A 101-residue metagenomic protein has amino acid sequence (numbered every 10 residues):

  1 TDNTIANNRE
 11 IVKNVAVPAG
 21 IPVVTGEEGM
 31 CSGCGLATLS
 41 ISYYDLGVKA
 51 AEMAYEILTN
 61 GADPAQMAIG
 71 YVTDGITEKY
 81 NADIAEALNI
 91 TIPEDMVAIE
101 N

Functional and structural regions predicted by a protein language model:
T1-G35: Hydrophobic alpha-helical
N3, E27-M30, S42-K49, Y71-D74: Hinge/beta->alpha junction and helix N-cap segments in small-molecule ligand-binding domains
N8-V12, L46, A50, I84 (+1 more regions): Stable alpha-helical elements in mature extracytoplasmic
E10-N14, L39-S40, P93-D95: Short, glycine/charged-enriched secondary-structure capping and boundary segments
P18-I21, D45-G47, E100-N101: Short, surface-exposed linear patches
S32-S40, K79-A82: A bilobed periplasmic-binding-protein/Venus flytrap-type ligand-binding module shared by bacterial periplasmic
I41-A62: Hydrophobic alpha-helical segments within soluble ligand-binding/sensing domains
E56-N101: Hinge/cleft segment of the Venus flytrap/periplasmic-binding protein
